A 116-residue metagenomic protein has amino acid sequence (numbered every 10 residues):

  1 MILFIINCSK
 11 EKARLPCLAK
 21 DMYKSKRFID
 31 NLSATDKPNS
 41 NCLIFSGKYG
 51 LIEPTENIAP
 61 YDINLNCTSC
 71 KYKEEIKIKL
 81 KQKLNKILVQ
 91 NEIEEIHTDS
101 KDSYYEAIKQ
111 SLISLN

Functional and structural regions predicted by a protein language model:
M1-N116: Peripheral peptide segments
